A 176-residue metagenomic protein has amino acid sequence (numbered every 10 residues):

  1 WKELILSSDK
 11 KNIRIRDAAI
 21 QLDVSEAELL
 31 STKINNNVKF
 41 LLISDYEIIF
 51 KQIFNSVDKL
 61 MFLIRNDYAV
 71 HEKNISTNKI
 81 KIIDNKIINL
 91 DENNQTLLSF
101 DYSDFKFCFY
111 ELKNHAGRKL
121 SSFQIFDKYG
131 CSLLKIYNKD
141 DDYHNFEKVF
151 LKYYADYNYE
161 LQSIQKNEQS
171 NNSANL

Functional and structural regions predicted by a protein language model:
W1-S132, I136-L176: Eukaryotic intrinsically disordered, low-complexity regulatory linkers and tails enriched in Ser/Thr/Pro
